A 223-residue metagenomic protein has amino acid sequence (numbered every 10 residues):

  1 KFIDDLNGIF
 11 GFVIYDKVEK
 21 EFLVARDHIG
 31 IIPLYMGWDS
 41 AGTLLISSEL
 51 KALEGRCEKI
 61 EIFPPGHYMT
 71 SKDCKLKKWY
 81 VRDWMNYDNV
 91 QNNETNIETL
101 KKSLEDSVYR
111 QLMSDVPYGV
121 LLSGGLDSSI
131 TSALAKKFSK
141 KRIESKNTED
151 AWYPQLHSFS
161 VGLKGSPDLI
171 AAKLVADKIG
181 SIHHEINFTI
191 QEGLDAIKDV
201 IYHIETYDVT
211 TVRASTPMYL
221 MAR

Functional and structural regions predicted by a protein language model:
F2-E49, G55-K78, I130: Conserved catalytic micro-motifs used in adenylation/nucleotidyl-transfer and phosphoryl/amide- and methyl-transfer
K17-L23, H28-L34, W38-S40, M85-R223: ATP-dependent adenylate-handling active sites, centered on carboxylate activation for C-N bond formation
L45-L53, V161-D168: Charged, low-complexity, helix/coiled-coil-prone segments
S48-E54, V200-E205: Active-site loops of AMP-binding adenylate-forming
W79-W84: Acyl/amide activation-and-transfer machinery of modular secondary-metabolite enzymes
